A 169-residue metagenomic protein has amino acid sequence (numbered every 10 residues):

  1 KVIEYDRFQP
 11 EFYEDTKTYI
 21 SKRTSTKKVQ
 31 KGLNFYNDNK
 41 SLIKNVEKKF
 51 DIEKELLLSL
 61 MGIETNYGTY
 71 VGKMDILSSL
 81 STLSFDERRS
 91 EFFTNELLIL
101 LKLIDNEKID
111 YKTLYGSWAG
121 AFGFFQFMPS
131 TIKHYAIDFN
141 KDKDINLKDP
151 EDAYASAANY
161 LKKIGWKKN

Functional and structural regions predicted by a protein language model:
K1-N169: Catalytic glycan-binding domains that act on GlcNAc-containing polysaccharides
